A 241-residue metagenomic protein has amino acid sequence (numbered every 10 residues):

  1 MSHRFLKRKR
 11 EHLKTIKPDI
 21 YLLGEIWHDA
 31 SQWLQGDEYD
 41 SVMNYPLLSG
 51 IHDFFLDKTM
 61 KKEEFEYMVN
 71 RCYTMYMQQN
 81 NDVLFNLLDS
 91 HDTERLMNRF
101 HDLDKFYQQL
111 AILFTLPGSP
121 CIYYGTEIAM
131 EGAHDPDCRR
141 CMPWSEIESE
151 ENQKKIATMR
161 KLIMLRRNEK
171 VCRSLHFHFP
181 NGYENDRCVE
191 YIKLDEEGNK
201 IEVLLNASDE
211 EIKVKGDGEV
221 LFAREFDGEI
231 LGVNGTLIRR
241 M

Functional and structural regions predicted by a protein language model:
M1-Q79, E131-K161, E196, D209-E210: Active-site-proximal helices and loops of the catalytic beta/alpha 8
H12, D19-Y21, V83-F85, S119-I122 (+1 more regions): Beta-sheet entry/capping signal
L23-G24, P120-Y124, K170-H176: Acidic/polar loop patches that form or flank catalytic/metal-binding clefts of enzymes that bind anionic ligands
Q35-S41, D82, D89-L103, L110-E151: Aromatic/acidic polysaccharide-binding cleft in carbohydrate-active enzymes
M159-R173: Amphipathic alpha-helical
P180-G216: Carbohydrate-binding surface patches
D217-F226: Solvent-exposed beta-hairpin/edge-strand motifs
D227-M241: C-terminal beta-strand-rich structural cap/linker in extracellular carbohydrate-active enzymes
